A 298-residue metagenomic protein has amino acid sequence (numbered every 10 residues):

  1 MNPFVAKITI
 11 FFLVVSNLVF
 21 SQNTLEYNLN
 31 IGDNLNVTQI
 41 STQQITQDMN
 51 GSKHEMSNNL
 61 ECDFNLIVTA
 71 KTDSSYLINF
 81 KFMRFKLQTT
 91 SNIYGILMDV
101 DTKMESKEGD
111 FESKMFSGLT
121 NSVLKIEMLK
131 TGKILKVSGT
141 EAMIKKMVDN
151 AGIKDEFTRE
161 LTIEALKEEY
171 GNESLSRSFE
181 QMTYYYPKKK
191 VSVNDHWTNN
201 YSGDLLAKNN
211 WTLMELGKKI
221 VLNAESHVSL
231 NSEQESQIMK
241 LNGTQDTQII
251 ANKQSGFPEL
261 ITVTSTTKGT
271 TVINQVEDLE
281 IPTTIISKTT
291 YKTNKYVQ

Functional and structural regions predicted by a protein language model:
M1-N28: Bacterial Sec-dependent N-terminal signal peptides
Q22-Q298: Signature of exported/secreted
